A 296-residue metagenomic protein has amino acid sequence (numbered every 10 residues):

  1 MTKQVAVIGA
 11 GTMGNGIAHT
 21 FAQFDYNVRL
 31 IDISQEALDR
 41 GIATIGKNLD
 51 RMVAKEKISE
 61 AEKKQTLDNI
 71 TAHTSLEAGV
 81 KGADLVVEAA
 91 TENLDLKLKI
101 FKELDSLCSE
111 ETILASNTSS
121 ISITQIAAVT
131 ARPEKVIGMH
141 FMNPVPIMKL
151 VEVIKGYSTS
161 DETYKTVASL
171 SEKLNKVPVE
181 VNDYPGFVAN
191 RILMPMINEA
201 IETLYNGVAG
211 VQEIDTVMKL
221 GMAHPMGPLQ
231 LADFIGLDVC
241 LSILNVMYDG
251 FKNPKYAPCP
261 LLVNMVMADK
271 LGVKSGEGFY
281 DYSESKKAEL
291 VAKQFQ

Functional and structural regions predicted by a protein language model:
M1-R51, K55, L107: NAD(P)+-binding Rossmann beta1-loop-alpha1 motif at the extreme N-terminus of oxidoreductases
V5, D25, Q65-L85, T166 (+2 more regions): Amphipathic alpha-helical segments at domain termini/boundaries
I8, I31, H73, A89 (+3 more regions): Structural motif
F24-Y26, K165, E172-D183, Y205-N206 (+1 more regions): NAD(P)-dependent Rossmann-like dehydrogenase/reductase catalytic/cofactor-binding core
K57-I113, I121: Rossmann-like NAD(P)-binding element
I113-D183, F187-R191: Rossmann-fold dinucleotide-binding core
